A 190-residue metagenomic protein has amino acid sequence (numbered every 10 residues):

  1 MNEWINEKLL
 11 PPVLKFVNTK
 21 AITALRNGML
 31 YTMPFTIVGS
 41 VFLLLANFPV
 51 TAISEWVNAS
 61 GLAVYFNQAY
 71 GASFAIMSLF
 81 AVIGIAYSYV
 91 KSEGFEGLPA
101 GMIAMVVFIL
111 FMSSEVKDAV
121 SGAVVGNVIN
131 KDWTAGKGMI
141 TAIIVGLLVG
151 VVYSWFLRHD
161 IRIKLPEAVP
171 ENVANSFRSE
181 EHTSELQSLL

Functional and structural regions predicted by a protein language model:
M1-T36, F42, S54-N58, L62-S184 (+1 more regions): Signature of multi-pass transmembrane helix bundles
F48: Active-site-proximal binding-pocket segments
